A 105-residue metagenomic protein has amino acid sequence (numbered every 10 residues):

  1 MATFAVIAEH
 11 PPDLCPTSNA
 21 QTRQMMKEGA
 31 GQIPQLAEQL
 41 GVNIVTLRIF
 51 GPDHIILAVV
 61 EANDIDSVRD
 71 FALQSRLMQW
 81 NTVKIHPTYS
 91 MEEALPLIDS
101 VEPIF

Functional and structural regions predicted by a protein language model:
M1-H54, N63-S67, Y89-F105: Short S/T/G/P-rich N-terminal loop/turn motif that feeds into the first structured element of a domain
I56-A58: A generic structural motif
E61-E93: An amphipathic, aromatic/His-enriched active-site/gating alpha helix that lines ligand/cofactor pockets
